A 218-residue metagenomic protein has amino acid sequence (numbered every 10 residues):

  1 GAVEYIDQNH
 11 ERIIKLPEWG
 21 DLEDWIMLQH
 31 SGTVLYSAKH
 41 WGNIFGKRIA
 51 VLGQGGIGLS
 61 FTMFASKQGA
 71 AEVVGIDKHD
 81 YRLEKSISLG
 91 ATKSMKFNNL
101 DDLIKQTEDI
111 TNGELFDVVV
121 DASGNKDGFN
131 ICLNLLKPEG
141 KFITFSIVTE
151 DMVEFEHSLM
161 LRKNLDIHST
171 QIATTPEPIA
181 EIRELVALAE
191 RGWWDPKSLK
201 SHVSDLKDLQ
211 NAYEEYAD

Functional and structural regions predicted by a protein language model:
G1-I14: Glycine-rich phosphate/adenylate-binding loop and adjacent beta-alpha elements of nucleotide- or dinucleotide-binding
Y5, I26, A50, Q54 (+7 more regions): Glycine- and other small-residue-rich loops at beta-strand/loop junctions that grip anionic moieties
I13-K15, S94, I167, V203: Conserved beta-strand scaffold positions in the cores of enzyme catalytic domains, especially in NTP/NDP-utilizing
E18-L100: Mid-domain Rossmann-like dinucleotide-binding core that forms the NAD(H)/NADP(H) cofactor-binding site
T33-S37, Q106, G128, D208-A212: Well-ordered alpha-helical segments embedded in enzymatic catalytic cores
W41-F45, E84, L89-D166: Glycine-rich cofactor phosphate-binding loops and adjacent beta1-alpha1 units of small-molecule cofactor enzyme domains
A70-A71, L115, W193-S198: A local structural motif
I104, E108, D151-S201, Q210-N211: C-terminal substrate-binding/catalytic core of Rossmann-like NAD(P)-dependent dehydrogenases/reductases
